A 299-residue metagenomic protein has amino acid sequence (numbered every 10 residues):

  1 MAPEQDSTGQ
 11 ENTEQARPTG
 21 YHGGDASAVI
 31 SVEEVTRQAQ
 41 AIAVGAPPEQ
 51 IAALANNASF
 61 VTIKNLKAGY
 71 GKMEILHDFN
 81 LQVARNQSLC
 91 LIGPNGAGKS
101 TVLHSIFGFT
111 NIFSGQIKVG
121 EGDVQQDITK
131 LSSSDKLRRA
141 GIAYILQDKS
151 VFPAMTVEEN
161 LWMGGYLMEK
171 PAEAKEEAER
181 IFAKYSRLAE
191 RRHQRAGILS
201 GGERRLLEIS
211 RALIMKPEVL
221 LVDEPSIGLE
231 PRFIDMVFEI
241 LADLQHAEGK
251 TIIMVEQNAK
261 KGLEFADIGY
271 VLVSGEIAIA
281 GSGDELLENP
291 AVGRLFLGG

Functional and structural regions predicted by a protein language model:
G71, L89, N111, V157-E176 (+3 more regions): ABC-type ATPase nucleotide-binding domains, specifically the catalytic core motifs of the NBD
I92-P94: The feature captures the beta-strand-to-loop junction immediately N-terminal to the Walker
F107: Helix-to-loop junction immediately C-terminal to a conserved catalytic motif
Q116-L137: ABC ATPase NBD Q-loop/coupling interface
R195-L199: Conserved ABC ATPase signature
A212-L213: ABC ATPase C-loop
I234-G249: Helical segment within the ABC ATPase nucleotide-binding domain
